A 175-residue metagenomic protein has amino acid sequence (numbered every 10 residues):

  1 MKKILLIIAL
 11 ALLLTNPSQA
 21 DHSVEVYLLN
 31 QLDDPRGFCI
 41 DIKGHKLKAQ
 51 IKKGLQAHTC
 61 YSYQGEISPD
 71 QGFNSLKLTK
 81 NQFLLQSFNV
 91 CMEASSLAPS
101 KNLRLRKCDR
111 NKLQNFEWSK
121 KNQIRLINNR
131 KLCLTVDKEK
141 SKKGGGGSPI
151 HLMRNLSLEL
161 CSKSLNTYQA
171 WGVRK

Functional and structural regions predicted by a protein language model:
I4-L14: Sec-dependent N-terminal signal peptides
A11-L13, I51, T59, G172: Short stretches within intrinsically disordered, low-complexity N-terminal or propeptide regions
A20-K52, E66-P99, L113-K143, K163-K175: Extracellular glycan-recognition/adhesion modules and their associated mucin-like linkers
K53-C60, K101-K107, R154-L160: Aromatic-rich beta-strand patches that line glycan-recognition/binding surfaces of extracellular proteins
R110: Beta-loop motif signature
K143-P149: Intrinsically disordered, low-complexity Ser/Thr- and acidic-rich flexible linkers and loops, especially at boundaries
